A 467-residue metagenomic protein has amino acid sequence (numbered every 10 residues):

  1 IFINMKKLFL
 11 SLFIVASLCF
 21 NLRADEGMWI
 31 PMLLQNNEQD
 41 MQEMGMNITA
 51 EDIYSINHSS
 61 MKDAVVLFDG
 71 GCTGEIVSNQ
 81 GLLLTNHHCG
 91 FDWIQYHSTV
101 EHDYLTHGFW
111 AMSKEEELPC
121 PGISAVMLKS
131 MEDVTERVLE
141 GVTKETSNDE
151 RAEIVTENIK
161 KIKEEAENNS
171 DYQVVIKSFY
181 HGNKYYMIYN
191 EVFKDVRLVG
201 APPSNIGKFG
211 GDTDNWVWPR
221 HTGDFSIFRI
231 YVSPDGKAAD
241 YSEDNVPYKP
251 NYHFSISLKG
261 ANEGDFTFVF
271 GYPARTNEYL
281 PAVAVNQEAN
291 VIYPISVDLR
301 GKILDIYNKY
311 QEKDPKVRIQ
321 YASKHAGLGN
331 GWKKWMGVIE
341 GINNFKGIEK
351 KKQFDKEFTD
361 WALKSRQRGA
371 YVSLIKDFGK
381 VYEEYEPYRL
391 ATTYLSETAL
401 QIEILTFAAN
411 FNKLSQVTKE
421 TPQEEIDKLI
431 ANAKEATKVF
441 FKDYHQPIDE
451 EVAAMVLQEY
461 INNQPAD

Functional and structural regions predicted by a protein language model:
I1-N4: Short, Lys/Arg-enriched N-terminal segments with co-localized hydrophobic residues within the first ~10-30 amino acids
K6-L8, F20-D467: Terminal presequence/propeptide segments associated with secretion/organelle targeting and zymogen/polyprotein
S11-C19: Bacterial N-terminal signal peptides
